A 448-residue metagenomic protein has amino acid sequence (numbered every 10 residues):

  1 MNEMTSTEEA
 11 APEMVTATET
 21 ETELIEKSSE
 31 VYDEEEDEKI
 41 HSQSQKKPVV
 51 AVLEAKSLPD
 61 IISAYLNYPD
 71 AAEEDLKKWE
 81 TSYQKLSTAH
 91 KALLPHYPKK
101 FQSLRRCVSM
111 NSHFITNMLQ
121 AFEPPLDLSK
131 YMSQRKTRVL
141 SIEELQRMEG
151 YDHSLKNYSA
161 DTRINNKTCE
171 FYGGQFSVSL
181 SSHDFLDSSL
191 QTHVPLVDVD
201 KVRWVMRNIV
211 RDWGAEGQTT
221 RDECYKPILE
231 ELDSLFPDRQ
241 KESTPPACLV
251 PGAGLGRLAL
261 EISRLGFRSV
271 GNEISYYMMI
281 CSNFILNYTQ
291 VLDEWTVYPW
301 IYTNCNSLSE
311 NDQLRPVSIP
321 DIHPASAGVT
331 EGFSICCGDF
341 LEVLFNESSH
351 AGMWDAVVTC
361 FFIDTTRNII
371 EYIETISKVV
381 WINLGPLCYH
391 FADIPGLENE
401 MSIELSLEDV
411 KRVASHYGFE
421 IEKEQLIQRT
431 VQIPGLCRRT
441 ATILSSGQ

Functional and structural regions predicted by a protein language model:
N2-R239, N287-D312, E422: N-terminal accessory regions of S-adenosyl-L-methionine
L255-R268, N283: Conserved SAM-binding loop of SAM-dependent methyltransferases across substrates and taxa, primarily the Class I
L286-H350: S-adenosyl-L-methionine
Q313-A327, M401-G418: Short alpha-helix
L341-V357, T440-I443: A short acidic, Gly/Pro-enriched loop at the edge of an enzyme's catalytic core that lines a small-molecule cofactor
A351, I370-V380: A short glycine-rich, Lys/Arg-flanked "PGG" loop and its adjoining helix->strand segment in the class I
D355-I369: A short SAM/SAH-binding and catalytic strip from SAM-dependent methyltransferases
K378-D393: Conserved beta-strand signature within the Rossmann-like core of class I S-adenosyl-L-methionine
